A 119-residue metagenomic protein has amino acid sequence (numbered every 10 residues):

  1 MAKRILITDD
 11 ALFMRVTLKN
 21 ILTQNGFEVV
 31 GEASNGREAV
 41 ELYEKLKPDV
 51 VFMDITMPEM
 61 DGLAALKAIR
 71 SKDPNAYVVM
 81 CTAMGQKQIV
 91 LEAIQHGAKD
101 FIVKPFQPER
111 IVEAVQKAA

Functional and structural regions predicted by a protein language model:
L12-G31: Two-component/phosphorelay signaling modules centered on CheY-like receiver
N35-E38, D61-A64: Acidic catalytic/metal-coordinating carboxylates
L46-F52: Active-site beta3 strand of CheY-like receiver
M57: Receiver (REC) domain active-site loop signature in two-component systems and cognate sites in sensor histidine kinases
M84-G85: Short, conserved "switch-loop" micro-motifs in signal-transduction and mechanochemical regulators
Q88, F106-V115: C-terminal output helix
